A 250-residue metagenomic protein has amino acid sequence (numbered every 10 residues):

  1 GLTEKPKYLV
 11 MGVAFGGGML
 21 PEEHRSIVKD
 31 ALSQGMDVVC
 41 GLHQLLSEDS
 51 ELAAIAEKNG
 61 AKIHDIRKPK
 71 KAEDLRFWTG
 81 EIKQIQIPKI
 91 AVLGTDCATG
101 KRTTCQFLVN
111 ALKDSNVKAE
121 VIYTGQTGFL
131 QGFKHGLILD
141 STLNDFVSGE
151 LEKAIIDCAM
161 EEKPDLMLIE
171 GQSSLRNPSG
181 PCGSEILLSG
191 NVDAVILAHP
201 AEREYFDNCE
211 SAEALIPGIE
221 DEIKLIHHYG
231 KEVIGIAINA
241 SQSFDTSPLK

Functional and structural regions predicted by a protein language model:
G1-K58: N-terminal leader/targeting and accessory segments in enzymes
L2-T3, G80-Q86, C97, K113-D114 (+3 more regions): Solvent-exposed alpha-helices and their adjacent loops that cap or buttress functional pockets in soluble metabolic
M19-P21, A98-Q106, L130-Q131, L175-G180: Short glycine/serine/threonine-rich phosphate/pyrophosphate-binding segments that cradle anionic phosphate groups
D37-H43, A91-T99, I138-T142: Flexible, glycine/proline-enriched loop segments at strand-loop-helix junctions that form or flank small-ligand binding
C40-L46, S50-A54, D65-E73, W78-G80 (+2 more regions): Conserved catalytic-core segment of NTP-binding enzymes
E73-A119: Walker A (P-loop) phosphate-binding motif
V109-F146: N-terminal phosphate/diphosphate-binding loop that engages ATP/GTP or pyrophosphate donors across diverse enzyme folds
